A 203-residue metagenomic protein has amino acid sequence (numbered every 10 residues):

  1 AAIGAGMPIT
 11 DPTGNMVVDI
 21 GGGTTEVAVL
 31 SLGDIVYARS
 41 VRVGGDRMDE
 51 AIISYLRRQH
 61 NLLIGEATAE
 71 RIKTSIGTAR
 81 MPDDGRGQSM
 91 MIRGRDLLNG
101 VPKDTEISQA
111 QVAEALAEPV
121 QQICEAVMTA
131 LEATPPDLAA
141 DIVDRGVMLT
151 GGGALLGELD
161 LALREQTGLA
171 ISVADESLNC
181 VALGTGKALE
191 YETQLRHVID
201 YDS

Functional and structural regions predicted by a protein language model:
A1-V18, G186-E190: Conserved phosphate-binding catalytic cores of ATP/NTP-utilizing and phosphoryl-transfer enzymes
G6-I9, V17-I20, L138-D141, G151: Replace "in large, NTP-powered and nucleic-acid-processing enzymes" with "in large, NTP-powered factors and other
V17-T24, L30-D34, G44-D46, I52 (+3 more regions): A short acidic Gly-Thr/Ser loop motif
S31-A117, I142: Phosphate-binding glycine-rich/basic clefts of nucleotide- and phosphate-handling proteins, predominantly
G65, A69, D84, K187-S203: Acidic, glycine/GT-rich loop-and beta-edge segments that sit at the periphery of enzyme/chaperone cores
A115-I142, A188-Y191: Phosphate/ATP-binding catalytic cores across multiple sugar-kinase/actin-like superfamilies, primarily ASKHA
A139-L163: Glycine-rich phosphate-binding loops at beta-strand->alpha-helix junctions
L161-G186, L195, Y201-D202: Conserved phosphate-binding/catalytic loops in two-lobed NTP-binding clefts
